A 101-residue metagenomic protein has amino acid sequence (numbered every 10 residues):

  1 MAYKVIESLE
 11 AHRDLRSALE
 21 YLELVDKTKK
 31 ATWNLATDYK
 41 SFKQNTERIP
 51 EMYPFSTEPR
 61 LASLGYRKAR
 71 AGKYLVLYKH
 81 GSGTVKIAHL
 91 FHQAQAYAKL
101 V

Functional and structural regions predicted by a protein language model:
M1-S63: Basic, Lys/Arg-enriched alpha-helical interface segments
D26, L64-V101: Enriched for short, Lys/Arg-rich terminal
